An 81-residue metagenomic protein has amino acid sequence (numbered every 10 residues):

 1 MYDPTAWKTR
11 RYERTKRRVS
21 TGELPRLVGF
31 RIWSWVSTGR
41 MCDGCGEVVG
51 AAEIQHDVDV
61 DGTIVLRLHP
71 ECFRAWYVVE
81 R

Functional and structural regions predicted by a protein language model:
K8-V28: Short, charged low-complexity linear segments at domain edges
R11, L66-R81: Short metal-binding segments enriched for Cys and/or His
G22-G29, D59, A75-E80: Non-catalytic localization and substrate-recognition regions of ubiquitin/SUMO ligases
L27-R40: Short, flexible, mixed-charge glycine/proline-rich loop motifs that serve as phosphate/nucleic-acid-contacting
C42-G46: Short cysteine-rich clusters marking metal-coordination/redox-active sites
A51-Q55, V78: Short, non-ligating residues that shape and space the ligands of small metal-coordination modules and catalytic
H56-R67: Short linker/helix segments within small regulatory modules
